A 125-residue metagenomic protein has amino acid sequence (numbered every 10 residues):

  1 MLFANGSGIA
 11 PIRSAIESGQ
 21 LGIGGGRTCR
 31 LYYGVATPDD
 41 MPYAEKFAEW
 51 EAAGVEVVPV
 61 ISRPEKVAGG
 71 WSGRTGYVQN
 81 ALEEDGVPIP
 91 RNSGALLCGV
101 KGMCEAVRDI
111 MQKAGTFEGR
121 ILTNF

Functional and structural regions predicted by a protein language model:
N5-G6: Polyanionic, low-complexity intrinsically disordered segments
I9-L21: Histidine-anchored nucleotide/phosphate-binding helix
L21-T28: Phosphate-handling active-site elements
T28-F125: Reductase modules of NAD(P)H-dependent flavoproteins
